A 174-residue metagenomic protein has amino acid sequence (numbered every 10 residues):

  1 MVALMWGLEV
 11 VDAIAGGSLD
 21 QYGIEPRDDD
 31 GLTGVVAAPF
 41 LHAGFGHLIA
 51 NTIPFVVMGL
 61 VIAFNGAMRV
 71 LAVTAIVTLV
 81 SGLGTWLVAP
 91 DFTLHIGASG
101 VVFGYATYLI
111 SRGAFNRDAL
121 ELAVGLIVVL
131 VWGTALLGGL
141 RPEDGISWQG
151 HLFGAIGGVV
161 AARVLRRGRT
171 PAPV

Functional and structural regions predicted by a protein language model:
M1-V174: A detector for small-residue-rich transmembrane helices and their helix-helix packing motifs
